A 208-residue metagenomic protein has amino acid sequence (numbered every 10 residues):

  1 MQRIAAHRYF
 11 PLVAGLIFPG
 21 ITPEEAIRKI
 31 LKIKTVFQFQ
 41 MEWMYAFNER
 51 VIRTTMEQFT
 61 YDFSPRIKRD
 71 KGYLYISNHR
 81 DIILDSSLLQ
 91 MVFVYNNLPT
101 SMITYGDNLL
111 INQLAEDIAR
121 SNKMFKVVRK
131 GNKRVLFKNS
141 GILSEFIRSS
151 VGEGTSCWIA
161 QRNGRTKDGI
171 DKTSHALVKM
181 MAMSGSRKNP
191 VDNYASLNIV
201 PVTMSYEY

Functional and structural regions predicted by a protein language model:
M1-Y73, H79-Q90, V94, E116 (+2 more regions): Membrane-anchoring hydrophobic helices of lipid-metabolizing enzymes
E57, L136-S140: A conditional alpha-helix N-cap/helix-loop micro-motif detector
E57, P99, A195: Residue-level signal for beta-strand positions within conserved beta-sheet cores that form or flank
I67-L136, A182-D192: Catalytic core of membrane glycerolipid acyltransferases/transacylases, capturing the structured, soluble-facing
D70-S77, L143-S184, A195-Y206: Conserved Motif II region of HX4D acyltransferases
G106-L110, T203-Y208: Short beta-alpha junction loops
K130-F137, R165-D171: Flexible, glycine/proline-enriched loop segments at strand-loop-helix junctions that form or flank small-ligand binding
